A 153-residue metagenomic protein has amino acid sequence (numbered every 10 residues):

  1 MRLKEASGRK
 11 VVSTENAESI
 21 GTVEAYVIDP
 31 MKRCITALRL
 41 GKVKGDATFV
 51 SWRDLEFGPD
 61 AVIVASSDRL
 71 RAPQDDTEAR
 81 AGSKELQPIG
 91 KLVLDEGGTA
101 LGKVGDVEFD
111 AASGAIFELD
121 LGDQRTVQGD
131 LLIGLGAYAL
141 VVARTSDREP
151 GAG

Functional and structural regions predicted by a protein language model:
M1-G153: Peripheral interaction segments used for macromolecular assembly
